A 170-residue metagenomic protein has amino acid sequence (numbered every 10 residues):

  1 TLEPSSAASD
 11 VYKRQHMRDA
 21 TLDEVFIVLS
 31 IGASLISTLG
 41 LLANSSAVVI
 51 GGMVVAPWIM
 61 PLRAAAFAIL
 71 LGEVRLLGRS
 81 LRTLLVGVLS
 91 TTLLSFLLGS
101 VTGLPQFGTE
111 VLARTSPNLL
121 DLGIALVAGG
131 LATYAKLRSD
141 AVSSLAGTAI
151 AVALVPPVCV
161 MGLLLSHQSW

Functional and structural regions predicted by a protein language model:
T1-A8, Y12: Single conserved hydrophobic/aromatic residue that forms the stacking wall/gate of nucleotide- or nucleobase-binding
Q15-V25, L112-N118, S144-A149: Short, amphipathic, aromatic/basic-enriched membrane-interface segments that mark the entry/exit of transmembrane
S34-L39, A65, F96, G130-Y134 (+1 more regions): Alpha-helical transmembrane segments of multipass membrane proteins
S46-I59, A113-A125: Structural signature of hydrophobic alpha-helical transmembrane segments
L62-G78, R82, G130-V142: C-terminal ends of transmembrane helices
I69-L71, T109, V158-W170: Transmembrane helix-loop junctions at the membrane interface of multipass transporters and ion channels
G78-L89, S144-A153: Cytoplasmic-side transmembrane-helix entry/capping segments in multi-pass membrane proteins
S95-E110: Transmembrane alpha-helix boundary signature
